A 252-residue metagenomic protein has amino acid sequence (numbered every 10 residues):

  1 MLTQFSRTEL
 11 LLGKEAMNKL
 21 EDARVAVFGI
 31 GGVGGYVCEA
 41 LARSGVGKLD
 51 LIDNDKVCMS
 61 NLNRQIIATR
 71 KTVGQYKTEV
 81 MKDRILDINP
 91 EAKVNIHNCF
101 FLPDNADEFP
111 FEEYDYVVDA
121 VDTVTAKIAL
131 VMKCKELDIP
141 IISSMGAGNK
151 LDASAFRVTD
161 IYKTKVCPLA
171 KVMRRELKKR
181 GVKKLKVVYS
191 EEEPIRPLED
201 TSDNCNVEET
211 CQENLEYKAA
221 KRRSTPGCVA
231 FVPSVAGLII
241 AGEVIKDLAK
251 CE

Functional and structural regions predicted by a protein language model:
M1-A26: N-terminal charged helix/coil linker that caps or initiates catalytic domains
L2, E112-E113, A126, E136 (+3 more regions): Glycine-rich phosphate/adenylate-binding loop
V27-G29, I52: Conserved N-terminal Rossmann-fold NAD(P)-binding element of oxidoreductases
V33-G34: Hydrophobic/small residue at the entry helix of a nucleotide-binding pocket
V46, L51-N89: Glycine-rich phosphate-binding loop and adjoining beta1-alpha1-beta2 segment of Rossmann-like nucleotide-binding folds
N98-A106: Conserved SAM/SAH-binding loop
A120-V121, S144: Short, well-ordered coil/turn residues at beta-beta hairpins and beta-strand->alpha-helix junctions within
